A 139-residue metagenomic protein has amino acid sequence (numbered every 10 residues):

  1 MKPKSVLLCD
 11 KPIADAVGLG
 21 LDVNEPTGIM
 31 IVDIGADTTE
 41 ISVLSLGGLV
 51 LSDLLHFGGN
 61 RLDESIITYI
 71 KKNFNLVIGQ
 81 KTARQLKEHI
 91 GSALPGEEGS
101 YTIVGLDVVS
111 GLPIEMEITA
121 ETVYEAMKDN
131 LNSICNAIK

Functional and structural regions predicted by a protein language model:
M1-A36, V43-K139: Nucleotide/phosphate-binding catalytic cleft detector across ATP-hydrolyzing and phosphate-transferring enzymes
